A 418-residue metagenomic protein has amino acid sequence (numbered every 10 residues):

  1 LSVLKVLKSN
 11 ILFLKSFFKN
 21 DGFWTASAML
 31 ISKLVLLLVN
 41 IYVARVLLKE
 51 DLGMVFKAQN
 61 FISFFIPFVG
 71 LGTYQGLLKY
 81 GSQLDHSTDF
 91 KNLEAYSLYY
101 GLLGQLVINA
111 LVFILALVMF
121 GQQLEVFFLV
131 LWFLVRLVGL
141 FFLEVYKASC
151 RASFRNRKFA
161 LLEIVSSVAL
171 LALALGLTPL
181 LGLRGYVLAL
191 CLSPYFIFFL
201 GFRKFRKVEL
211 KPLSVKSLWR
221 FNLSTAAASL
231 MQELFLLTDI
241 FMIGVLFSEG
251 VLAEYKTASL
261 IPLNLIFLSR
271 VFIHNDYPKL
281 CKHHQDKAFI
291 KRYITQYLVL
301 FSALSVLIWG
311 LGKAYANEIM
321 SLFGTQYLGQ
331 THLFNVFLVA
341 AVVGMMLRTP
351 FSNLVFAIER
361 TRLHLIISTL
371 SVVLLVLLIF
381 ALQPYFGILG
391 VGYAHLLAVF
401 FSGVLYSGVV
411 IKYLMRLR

Functional and structural regions predicted by a protein language model:
L1-V35, F205, P212-A228, Y406-R418: N-terminal membrane topogenesis motif
S16-Y74, L171, L223-G250, V376 (+3 more regions): Signature of the first transmembrane helix
N20-K33, A58, S63, P67-L117 (+2 more regions): Membrane-water interface segments that mark the loop-to-transmembrane alpha-helix transition
G22-S32, T88-N92, L134-V135, C150-L173 (+4 more regions): Alpha-helical transmembrane segments of multi-pass membrane transporters/permeases
L30, Q75, A95-Q123, W132 (+4 more regions): Alpha-helical transmembrane segments of multi-pass membrane transport and lipid-handling proteins
I41, V69-H86, A152, P262-D286 (+1 more regions): Helix-loop junctions and terminal segments of transmembrane helices in multi-pass membrane transport/translocation
A44-M54, L124-F127, L131, S153-K158 (+7 more regions): Membrane-interface helix-loop junctions in multi-pass transport and translocation proteins
Y99-A227, V339, G344, T349 (+1 more regions): Hydrophobic transmembrane helix module of multi-pass membrane transport proteins
